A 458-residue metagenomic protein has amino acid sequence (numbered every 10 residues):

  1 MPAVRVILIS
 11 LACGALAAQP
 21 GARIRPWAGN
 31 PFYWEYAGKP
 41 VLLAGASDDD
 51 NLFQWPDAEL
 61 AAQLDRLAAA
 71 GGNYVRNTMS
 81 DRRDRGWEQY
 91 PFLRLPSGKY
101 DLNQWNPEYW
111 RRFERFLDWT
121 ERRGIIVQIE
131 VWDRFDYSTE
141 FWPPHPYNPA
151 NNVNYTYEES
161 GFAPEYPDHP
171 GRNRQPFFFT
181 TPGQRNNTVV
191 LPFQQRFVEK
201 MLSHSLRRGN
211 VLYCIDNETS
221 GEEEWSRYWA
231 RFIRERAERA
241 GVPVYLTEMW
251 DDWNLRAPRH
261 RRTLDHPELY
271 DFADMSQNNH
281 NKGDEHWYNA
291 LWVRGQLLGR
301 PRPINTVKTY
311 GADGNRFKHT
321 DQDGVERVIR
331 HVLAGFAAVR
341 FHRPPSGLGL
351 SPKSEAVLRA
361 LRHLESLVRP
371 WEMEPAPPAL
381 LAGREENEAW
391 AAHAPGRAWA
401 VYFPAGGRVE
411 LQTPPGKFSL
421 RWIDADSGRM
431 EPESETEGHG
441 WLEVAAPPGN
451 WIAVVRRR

Functional and structural regions predicted by a protein language model:
P2-I9: Sec-dependent signal peptide recognition, specifically the positively charged N-region followed immediately by
S10-A18: Hydrophobic h-region of N-terminal signal peptides that target proteins for export in Gram-negative bacteria
Q19, P303-I304, G311-N315, T320-S434 (+1 more regions): Aromatic- and carboxylate-lined catalytic core of secreted/periplasmic carbohydrate-active enzymes
Q19-R25: N-terminal pre-domain segments of enzymes
P26-Y270, K282: Active-site mouth of glycoside hydrolases
N77, I215-D216, M275, T306 (+1 more regions): Conserved beta-strand positions
W250-L255, N278-H280, Y310-G311, P404-G407: Short beta->alpha connector loops
A257, Y270-N278, W287-Q322, E326: Active-site clefts of carbohydrate-active enzymes
